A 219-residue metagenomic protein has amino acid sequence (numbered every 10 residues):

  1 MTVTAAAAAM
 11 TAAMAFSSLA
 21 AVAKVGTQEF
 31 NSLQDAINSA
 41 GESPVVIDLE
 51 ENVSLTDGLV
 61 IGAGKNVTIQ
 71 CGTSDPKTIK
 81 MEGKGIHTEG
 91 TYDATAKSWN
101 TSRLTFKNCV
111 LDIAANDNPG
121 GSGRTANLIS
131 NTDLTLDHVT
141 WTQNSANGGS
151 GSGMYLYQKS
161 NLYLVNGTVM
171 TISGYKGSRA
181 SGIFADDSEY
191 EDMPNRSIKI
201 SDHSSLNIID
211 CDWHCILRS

Functional and structural regions predicted by a protein language model:
M1-A8: Bacterial N-terminal signal peptides that target proteins for export
T11-D35, N52: Right-handed parallel beta-helix/beta-solenoid
A23, G72, A126, G167 (+2 more regions): Small side chains
Q28-F30, P44-V67, S74-G83, L111: N-terminal extracellular ligand-recognition/capping segment immediately after the signal peptide
I37-S43, I61-A63, W99, I129: Flexible, charged surface loops at secondary-structure boundaries
L55-V60, K80-K97, D112-I129, Q143-K159 (+2 more regions): Extracellular beta-strand/beta-solenoid scaffold signature
Q70-D75, S102-A115, D133-S145, N161-K176 (+1 more regions): Right-handed parallel beta-helix
